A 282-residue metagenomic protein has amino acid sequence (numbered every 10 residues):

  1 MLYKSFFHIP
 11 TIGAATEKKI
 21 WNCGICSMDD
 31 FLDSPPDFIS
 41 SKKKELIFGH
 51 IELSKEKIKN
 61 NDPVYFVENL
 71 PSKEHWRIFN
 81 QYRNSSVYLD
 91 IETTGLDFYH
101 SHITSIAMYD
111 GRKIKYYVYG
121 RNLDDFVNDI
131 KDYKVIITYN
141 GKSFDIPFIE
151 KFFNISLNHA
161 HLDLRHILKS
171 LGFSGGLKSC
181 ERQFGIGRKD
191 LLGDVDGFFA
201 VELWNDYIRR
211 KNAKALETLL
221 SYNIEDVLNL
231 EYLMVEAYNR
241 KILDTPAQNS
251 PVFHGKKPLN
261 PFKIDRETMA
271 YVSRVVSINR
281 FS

Functional and structural regions predicted by a protein language model:
M1-T104, M108-S282: DEDD superfamily 3′-5′ metal-dependent exonuclease/proofreading module
